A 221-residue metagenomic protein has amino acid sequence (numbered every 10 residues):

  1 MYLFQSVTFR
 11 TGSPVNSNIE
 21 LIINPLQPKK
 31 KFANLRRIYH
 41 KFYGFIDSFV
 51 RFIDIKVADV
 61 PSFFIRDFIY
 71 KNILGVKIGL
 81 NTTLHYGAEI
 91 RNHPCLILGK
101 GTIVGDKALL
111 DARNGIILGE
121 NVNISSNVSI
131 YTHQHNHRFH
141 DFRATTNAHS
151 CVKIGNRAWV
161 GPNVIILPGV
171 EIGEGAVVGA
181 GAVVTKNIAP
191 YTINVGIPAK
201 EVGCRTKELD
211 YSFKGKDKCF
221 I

Functional and structural regions predicted by a protein language model:
M1-L74, R157, I197-I221: Terminal amphipathic alpha-helical/low-complexity segments used for targeting or macromolecular assembly
V60, I65-D67, A88-L98, I103-E171 (+2 more regions): Flexible, glycine/small-residue-enriched loop-and-beta-strand segment within the central core of proteins
P162-V177, A182-K186: Beta-rich strand-turn-strand
A189-P190, V195-P198: Acidic, glycine-centered active-site loop in nucleotide-sugar glycosyltransferases
